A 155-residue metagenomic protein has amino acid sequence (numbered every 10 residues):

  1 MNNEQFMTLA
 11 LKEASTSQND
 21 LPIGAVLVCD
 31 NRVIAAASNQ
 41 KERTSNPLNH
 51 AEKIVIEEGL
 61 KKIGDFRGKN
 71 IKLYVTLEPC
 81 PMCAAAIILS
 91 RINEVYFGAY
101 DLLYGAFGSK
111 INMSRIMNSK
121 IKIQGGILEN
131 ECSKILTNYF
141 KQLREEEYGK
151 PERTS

Functional and structural regions predicted by a protein language model:
M1-D20, M82-S155: Zinc-dependent deaminase
N19-I23, K69: Short, basic and Ser/Thr-rich N-terminal targeting/leader segments
I23-N31: Short beta-strand scaffold segments in enzyme catalytic cores
A25, I63-D65, M113-R115: Short secondary-structure boundary/capping segments
I34-K41, K120: Short beta->alpha transition motifs characteristic of CBS
R43-N46: Conserved Nudix-box catalytic region and its N-terminal flanking loop in Nudix hydrolases and closely related
L48-N49, K53-I88: Helix-adjacent hinge/juxtasegments
